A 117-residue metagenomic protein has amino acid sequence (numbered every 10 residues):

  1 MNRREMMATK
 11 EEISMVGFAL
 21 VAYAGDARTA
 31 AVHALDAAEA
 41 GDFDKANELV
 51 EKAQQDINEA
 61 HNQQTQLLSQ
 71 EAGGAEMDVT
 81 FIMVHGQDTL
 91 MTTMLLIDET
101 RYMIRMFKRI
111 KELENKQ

Functional and structural regions predicted by a protein language model:
N2-Q117: Terminal alpha-helical segments
